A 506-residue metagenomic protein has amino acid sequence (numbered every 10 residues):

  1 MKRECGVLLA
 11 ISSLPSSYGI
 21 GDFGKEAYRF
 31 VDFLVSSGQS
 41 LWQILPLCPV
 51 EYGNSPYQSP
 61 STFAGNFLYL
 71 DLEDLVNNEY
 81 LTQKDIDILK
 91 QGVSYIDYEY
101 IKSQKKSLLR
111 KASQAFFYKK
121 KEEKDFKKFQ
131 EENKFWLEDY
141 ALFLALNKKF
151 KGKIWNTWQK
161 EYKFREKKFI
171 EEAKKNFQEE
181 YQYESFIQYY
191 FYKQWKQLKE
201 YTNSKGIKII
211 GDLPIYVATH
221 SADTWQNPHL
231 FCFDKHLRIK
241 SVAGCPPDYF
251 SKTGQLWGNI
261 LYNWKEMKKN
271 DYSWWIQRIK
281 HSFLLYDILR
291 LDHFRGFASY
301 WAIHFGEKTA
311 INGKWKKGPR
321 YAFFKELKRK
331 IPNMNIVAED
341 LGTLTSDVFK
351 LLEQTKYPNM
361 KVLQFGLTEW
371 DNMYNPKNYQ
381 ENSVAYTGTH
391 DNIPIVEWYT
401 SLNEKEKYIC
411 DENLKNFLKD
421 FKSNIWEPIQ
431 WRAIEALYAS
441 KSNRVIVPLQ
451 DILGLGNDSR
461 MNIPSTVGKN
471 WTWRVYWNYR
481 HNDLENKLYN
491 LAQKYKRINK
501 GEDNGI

Functional and structural regions predicted by a protein language model:
M1-S12, K25-Y28: N-terminal regions that are enriched for targeting/export leaders and immediately downstream pro/stem segments
L8-A10, S16, N54-Q188, Y192 (+4 more regions): Alpha-amylase-like alpha-glycosidases and glucanotransferases acting on alpha-linked glucans and related
K25-V50, L285-I288: Catalytic domains of carbohydrate-active enzymes, especially glycoside hydrolases
V35, W195-N203, K328, L352-E353: Surface-exposed amphipathic alpha-helices with a cationic face
L45, K208-I210, P214, I288 (+1 more regions): Outer-envelope exported proteins of Gram-negative bacteria
E184, Q188-V217: Conserved, well-ordered alpha-helix/loop/beta-strand core segments that scaffold catalytic motifs
